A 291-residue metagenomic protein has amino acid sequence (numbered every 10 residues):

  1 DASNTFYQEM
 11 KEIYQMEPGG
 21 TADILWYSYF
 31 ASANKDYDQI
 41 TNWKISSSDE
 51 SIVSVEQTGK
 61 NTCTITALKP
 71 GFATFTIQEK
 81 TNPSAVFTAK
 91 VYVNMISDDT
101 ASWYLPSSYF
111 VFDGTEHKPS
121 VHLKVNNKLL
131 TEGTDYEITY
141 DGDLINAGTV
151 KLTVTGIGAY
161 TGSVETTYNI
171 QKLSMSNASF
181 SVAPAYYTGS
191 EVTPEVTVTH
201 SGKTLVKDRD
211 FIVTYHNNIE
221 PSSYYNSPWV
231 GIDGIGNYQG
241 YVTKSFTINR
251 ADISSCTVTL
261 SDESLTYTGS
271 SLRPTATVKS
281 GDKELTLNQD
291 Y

Functional and structural regions predicted by a protein language model:
D1-N4, M10-A22, F30-D36, T66-A73 (+2 more regions): Solvent-exposed beta-strand/loop surfaces, strongest in extracytoplasmic domains of secreted and cell-surface proteins
Q39-W43: Solvent-exposed loop segments of extracellular immunoglobulin-like
K44-I52: Glycine- and aspartate-rich repeat motifs characteristic of hemolysin/RTX-like Ca2+-binding segments in secreted
V55-G59: Short beta-strand segments within Ig-like beta-sandwich modules, predominantly Fibronectin type-III
F75-I77: Charge-rich, low-aromatic oligomerization/scaffolding segments with amphipathic character
